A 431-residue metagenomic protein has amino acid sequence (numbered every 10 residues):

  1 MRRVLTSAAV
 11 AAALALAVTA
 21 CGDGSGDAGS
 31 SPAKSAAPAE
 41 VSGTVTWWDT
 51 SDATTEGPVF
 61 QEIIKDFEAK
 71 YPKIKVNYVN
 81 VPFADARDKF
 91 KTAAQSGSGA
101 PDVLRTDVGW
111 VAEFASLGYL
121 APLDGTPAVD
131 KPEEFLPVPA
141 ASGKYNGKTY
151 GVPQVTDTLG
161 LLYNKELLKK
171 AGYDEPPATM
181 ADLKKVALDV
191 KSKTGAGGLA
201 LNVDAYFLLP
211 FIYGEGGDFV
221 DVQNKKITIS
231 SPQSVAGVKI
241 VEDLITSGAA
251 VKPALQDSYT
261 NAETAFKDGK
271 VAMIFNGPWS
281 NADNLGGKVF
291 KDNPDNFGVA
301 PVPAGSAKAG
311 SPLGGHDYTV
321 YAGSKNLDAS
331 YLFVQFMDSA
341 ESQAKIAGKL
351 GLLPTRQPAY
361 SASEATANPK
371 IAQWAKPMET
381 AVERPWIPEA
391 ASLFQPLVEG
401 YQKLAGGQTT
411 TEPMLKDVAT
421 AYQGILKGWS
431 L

Functional and structural regions predicted by a protein language model:
R2-V18, G22-A112, V129, K288 (+6 more regions): Conserved N-terminal structural module of periplasmic/extracytoplasmic solute-binding proteins
A69, A171, K239, D243-A250 (+1 more regions): Extracytoplasmic/periplasmic substrate-recognition and gating elements
P101-D102, D130-L168, G197-L201, P303 (+2 more regions): A structural signal for short loop-to-beta-strand junctions that line the ligand-binding cleft of periplasmic/secreted
D107-T158, D182-K184, S192, F211-G214 (+3 more regions): Hinge/lid segment of periplasmic solute-binding proteins
V111-Y119, P139-E175, V203-Q223, P312-T319 (+2 more regions): Periplasmic solute-binding protein
D124-P137, G198, G217-A236, G286-D292 (+2 more regions): Short, solvent-exposed loop/beta-turn-alpha elements that line the ligand-binding surface or hinge of extracytoplasmic
V138-A141, F297-P301, A347-E399, K403 (+1 more regions): Long, aromatic- and glycine/proline-rich binding clefts that accommodate carbohydrate-like moieties
A187-L188, K226-A254: Glycine-centered hinge/linker elements that transmit conformational signals in sensory and ligand-binding systems
